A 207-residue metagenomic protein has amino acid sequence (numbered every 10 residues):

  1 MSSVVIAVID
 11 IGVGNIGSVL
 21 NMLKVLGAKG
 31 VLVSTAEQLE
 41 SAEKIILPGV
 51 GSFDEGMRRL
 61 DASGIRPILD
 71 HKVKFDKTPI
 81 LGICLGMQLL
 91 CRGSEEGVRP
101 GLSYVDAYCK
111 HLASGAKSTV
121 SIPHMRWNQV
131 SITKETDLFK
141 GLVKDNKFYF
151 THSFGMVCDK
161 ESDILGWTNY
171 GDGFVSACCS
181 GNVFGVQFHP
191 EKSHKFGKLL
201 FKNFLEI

Functional and structural regions predicted by a protein language model:
S2-A7: Extreme N-terminal starter segment of soluble prokaryotic enzymes
Q38-L39: Structural alpha-helical scaffold elements that stabilize or flank donor/cofactor-binding regions in carbohydrate
A42: An anion/phosphate-binding loop that grips the pyrophosphate of nucleotide cofactors and donors
G51-R126: Cysteine-nucleophile active-site neighborhood
K74-F75, Y108-I207: Amide-donor transfer/coupling interface in amidating biosynthetic enzymes
